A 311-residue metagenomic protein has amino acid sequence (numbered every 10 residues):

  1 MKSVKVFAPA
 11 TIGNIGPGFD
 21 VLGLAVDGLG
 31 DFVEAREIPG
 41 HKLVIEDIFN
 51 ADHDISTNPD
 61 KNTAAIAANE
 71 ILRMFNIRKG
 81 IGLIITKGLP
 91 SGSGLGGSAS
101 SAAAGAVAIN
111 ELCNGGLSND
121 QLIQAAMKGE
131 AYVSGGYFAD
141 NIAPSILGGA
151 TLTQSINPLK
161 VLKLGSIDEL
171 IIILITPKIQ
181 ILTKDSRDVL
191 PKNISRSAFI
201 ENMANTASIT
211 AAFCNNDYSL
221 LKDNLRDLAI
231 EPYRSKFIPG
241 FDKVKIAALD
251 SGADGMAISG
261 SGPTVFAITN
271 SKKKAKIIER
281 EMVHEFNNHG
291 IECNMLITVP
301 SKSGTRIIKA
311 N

Functional and structural regions predicted by a protein language model:
M1-G13, K79-G88, A126-G135, P239-G252: Short, hydrophobic/aliphatic alpha-helical segments
M1-S93, E111-L117, G148, S301-S303 (+1 more regions): ATP-binding N-lobe of GHMP and related small-molecule kinases
D60-T63, G97, S101-A102, N205: Catalytic-loop motifs flanking and including active-site residues across diverse enzymes
G80, A139, I258-P263: Short Gly/Ser/Thr- and Asp/Glu-enriched loop/turn motifs at secondary-structure junctions
A99-G116: Active-site-proximal alpha-helical scaffold in enzymes
S118-D250, K272-N311: ATP-dependent small-molecule kinase catalytic core of the GHMP/sugar-kinase superfamily and closely related
G255-S259, I297: Short beta-strand
F266-N270: Short hydrophobic/aromatic beta-strand micro-patches that form the beta-sheet surface supporting nucleotide- or nucleic
